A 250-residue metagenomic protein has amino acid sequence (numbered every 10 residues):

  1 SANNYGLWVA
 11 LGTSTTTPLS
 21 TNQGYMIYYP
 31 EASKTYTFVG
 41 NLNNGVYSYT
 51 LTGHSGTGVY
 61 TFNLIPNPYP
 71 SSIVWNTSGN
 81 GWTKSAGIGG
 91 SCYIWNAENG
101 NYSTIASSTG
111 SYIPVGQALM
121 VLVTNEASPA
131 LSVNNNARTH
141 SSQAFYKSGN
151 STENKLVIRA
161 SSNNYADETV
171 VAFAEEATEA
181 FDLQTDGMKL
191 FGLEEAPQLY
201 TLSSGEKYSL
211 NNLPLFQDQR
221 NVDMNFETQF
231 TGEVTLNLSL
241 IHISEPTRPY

Functional and structural regions predicted by a protein language model:
A2-L240, S244, R248: Compositionally biased Ser/Thr/Gly- and acidic/asparagine-rich, proline-interspersed low-complexity stretches
